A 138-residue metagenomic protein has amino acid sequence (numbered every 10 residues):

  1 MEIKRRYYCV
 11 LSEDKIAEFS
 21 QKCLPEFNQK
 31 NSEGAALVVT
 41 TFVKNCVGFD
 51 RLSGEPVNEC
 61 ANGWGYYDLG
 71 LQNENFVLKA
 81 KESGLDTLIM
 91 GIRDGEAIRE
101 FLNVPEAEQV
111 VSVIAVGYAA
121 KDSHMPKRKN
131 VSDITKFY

Functional and structural regions predicted by a protein language model:
M1-L69: Glycine/small-residue-rich phosphate/adenosyl-binding loop
E2-R5, E82-L85, V111: Short secondary-structure junction motifs
E26, P105-E108: Short, hinge-like loop/turn segments at secondary-structure boundaries
A36-V38, T87, Q109-V111: Structural motif
V39, E55-F101: Small-aliphatic-rich amphipathic alpha-helix that forms the alpha element of a beta-alpha
V43, I92, Y118: Short secondary-structure boundary segments
L52-S53, V111-Y138: C-terminal helix-cap and adjacent tail motif
E100-E106, S123-P126: Short proline/glycine-enriched turn/loop segments at secondary-structure junctions
